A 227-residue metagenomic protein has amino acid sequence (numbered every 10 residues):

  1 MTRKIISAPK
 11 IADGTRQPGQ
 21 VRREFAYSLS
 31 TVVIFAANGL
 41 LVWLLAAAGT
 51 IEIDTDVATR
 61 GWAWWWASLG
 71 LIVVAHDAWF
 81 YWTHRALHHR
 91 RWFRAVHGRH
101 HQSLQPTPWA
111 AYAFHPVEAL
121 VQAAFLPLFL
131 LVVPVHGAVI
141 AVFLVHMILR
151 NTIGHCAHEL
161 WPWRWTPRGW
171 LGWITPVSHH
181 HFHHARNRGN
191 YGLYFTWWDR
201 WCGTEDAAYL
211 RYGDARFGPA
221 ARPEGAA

Functional and structural regions predicted by a protein language model:
M1-R23, L45-A58: Membrane-helix interface linkers and caps
M1-T2, G70-H88, F143-W161: Transmembrane alpha-helical segments that form the membrane-embedded catalytic/substrate-channel core of multi-pass
A8-Q17, R91-A227: Cytosolic/stromal cytosol-facing helical appendages immediately following the last transmembrane segment
P18-F35: Interfacial helix-start motif at the membrane-water boundary
L29, W66-G70, L120, I140-V142: Hydrophobic alpha-helical transmembrane segments
S30, I34, N38, A67 (+4 more regions): Hydrophobic alpha-helical transmembrane segments of multipass integral membrane proteins, especially permease/channel
S30-A47, F114-L130: Core segments of transmembrane alpha-helices that mediate helix-helix packing or line hydrophobic substrate/ligand
A37-A75: Juxtamembrane helix-loop-helix connectors linking adjacent transmembrane helices in multi-pass membrane enzymes
